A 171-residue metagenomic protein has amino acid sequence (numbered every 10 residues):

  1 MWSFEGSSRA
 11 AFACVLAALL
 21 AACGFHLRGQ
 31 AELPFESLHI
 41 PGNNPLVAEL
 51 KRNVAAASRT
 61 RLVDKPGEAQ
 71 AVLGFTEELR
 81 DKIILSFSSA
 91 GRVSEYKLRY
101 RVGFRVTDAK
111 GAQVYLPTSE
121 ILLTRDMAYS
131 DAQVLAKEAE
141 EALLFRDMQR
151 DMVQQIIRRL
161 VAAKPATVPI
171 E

Functional and structural regions predicted by a protein language model:
W2, G6, L19-R61, P165-E171: A structural "domain/chain start" motif
A11-L19: Classic N-terminal secretory signal peptides
G29-Q30, D64, Q113, S119: Short secondary-structure boundary/capping segments
T60-A71: Short acidic low-complexity segments
G74-E120, D126-A142, R158: Surface-exposed short loop/turn segments
L135-E171: C-terminal/domain-edge helix-coil "capping" segments
